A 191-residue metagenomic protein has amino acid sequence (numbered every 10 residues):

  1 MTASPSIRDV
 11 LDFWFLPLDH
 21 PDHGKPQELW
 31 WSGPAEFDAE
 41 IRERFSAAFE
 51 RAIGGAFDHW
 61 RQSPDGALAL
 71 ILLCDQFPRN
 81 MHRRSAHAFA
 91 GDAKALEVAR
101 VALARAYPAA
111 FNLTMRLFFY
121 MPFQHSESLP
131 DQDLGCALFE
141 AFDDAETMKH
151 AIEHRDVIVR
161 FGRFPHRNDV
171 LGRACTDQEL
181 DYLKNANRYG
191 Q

Functional and structural regions predicted by a protein language model:
M1-R84, F89-Q191: Intrinsically disordered, low-complexity activation-like regions
